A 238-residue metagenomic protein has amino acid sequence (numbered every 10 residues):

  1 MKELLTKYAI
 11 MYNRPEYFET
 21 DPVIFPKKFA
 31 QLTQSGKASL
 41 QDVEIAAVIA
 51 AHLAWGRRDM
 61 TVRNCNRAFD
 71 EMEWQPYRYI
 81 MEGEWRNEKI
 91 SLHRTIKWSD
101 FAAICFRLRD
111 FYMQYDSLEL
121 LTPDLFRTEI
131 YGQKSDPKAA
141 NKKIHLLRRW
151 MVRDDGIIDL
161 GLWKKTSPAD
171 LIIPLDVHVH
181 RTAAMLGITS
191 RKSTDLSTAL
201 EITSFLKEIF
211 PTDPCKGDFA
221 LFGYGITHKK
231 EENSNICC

Functional and structural regions predicted by a protein language model:
M1-C238: HhH-family (HhH-GPD) DNA N-glycosylase catalytic core used in base-excision repair
